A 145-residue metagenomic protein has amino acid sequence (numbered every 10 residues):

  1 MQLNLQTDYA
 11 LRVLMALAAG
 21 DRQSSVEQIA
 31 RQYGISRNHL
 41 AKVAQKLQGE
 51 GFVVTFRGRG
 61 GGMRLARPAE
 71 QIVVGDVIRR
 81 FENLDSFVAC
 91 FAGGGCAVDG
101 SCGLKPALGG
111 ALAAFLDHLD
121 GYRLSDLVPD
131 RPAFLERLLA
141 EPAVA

Functional and structural regions predicted by a protein language model:
L3-I35, V54: N-terminal helix-turn-helix DNA-binding core of bacterial DNA-binding proteins
R31, Q48-G49: Alpha-helical residues within the helix-turn-helix
N38: Key DNA-contact positions within bacterial/archaeal DNA-binding proteins
V43: Residues within the DNA-recognition helix of helix-turn-helix
E50-L65: Beta-hairpin "wing" of winged helix-turn-helix
A69-G93, L104-A113: Conserved segment of winged-helix/HTH DNA-binding domains
A92-A145: C-terminal regulatory/oligomerization modules of transcriptional regulators
